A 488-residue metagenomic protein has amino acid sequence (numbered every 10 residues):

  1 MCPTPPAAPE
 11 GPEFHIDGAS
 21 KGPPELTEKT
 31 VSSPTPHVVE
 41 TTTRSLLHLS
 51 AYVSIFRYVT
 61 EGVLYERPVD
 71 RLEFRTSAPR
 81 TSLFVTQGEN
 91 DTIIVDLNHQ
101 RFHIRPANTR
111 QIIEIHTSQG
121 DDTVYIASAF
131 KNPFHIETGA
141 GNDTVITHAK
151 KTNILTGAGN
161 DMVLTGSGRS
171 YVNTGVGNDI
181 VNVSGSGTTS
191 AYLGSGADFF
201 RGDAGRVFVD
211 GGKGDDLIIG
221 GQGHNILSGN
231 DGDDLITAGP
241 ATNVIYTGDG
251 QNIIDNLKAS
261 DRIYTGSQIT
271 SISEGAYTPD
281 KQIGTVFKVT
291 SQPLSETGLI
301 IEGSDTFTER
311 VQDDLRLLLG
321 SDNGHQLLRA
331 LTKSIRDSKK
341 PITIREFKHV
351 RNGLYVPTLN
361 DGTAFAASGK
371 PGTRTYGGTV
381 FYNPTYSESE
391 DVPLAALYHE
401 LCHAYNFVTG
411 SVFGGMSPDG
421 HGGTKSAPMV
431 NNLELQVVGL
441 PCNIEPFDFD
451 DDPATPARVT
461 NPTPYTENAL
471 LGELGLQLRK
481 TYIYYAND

Functional and structural regions predicted by a protein language model:
A8-E13, E66-V95, T188, T265-S291: GD-rich hexapeptide-repeat beta-solenoids
N98-F130: LRR N-terminal entry segment and analogous cap-like coil->beta motifs
T117, I126, I136-T138, T147 (+13 more regions): Glycine-centered beta-turn/loop sites at beta-strand termini
D255-G353: A metal-dependent hydrolase signature that marks the N-terminal structural subdomain at the beginning of catalytic folds
V350-A395, A404-V408: Active-site scaffold of zinc-dependent metalloenzymes
E400-M416: Catalytic Zn2+-binding segment of zinc metalloproteases
V412-D488: Active-site or metal-binding loop neighborhoods of secreted/extracellular toxin and effector enzymes
